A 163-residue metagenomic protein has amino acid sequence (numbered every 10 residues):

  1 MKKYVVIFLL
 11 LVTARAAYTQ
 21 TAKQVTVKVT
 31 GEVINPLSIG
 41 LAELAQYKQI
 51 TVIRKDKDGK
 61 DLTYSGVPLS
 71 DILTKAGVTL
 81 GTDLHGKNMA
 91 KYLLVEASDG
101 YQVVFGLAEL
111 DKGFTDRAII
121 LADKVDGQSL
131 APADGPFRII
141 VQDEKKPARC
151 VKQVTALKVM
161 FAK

Functional and structural regions predicted by a protein language model:
Y4-T13: Sec-dependent N-terminal signal peptides
R15-T19: Sec/Tat signal peptide C-region and signal peptidase I cleavage site
Q20-K163: N-terminal intrinsically disordered, low-complexity segments enriched in P/E/S/T
